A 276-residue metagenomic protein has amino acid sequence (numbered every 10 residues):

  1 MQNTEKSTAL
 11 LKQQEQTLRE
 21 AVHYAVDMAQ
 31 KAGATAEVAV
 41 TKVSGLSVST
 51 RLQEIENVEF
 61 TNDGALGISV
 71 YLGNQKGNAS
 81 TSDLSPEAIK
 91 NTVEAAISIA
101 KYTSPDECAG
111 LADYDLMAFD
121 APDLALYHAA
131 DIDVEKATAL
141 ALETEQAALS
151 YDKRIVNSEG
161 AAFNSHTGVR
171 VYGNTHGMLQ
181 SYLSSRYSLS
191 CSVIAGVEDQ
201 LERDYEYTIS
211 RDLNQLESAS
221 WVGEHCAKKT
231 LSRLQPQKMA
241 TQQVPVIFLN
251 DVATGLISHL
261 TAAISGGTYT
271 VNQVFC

Functional and structural regions predicted by a protein language model:
M1-C276: Active-site bordering "gate/hinge" segments that shape substrate access to catalytic or cofactor-binding pockets
